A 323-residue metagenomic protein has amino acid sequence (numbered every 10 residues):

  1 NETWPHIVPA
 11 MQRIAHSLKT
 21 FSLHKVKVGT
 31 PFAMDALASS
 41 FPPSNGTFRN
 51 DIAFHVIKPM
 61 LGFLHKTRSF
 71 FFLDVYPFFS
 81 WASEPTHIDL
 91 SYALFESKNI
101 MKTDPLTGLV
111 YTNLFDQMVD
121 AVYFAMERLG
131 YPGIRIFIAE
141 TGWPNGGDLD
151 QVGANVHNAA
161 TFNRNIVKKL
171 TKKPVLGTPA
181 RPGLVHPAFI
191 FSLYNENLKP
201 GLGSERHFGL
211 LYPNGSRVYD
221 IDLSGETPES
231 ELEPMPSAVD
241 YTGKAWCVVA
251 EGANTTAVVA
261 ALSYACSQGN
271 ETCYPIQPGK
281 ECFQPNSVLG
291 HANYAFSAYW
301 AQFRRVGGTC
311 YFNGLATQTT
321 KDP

Functional and structural regions predicted by a protein language model:
Q12-H16, T20-G29, L37, I52-F303 (+2 more regions): Substrate-binding and catalytic surfaces of secreted/luminal carbohydrate-active proteins
S40-P42: An acidic, phosphate/nucleotide-engaging active-site surface
F48: Active-site beta->alpha N-cap acidic-glycine motif
